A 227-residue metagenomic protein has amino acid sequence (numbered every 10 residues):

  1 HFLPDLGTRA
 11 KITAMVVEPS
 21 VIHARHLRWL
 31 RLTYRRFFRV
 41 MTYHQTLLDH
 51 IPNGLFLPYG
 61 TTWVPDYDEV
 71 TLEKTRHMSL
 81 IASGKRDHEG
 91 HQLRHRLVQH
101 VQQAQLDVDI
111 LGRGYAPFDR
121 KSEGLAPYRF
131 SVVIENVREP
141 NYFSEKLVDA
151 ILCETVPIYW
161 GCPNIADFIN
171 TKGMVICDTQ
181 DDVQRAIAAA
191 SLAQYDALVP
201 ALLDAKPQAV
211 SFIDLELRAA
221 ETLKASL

Functional and structural regions predicted by a protein language model:
H1-V16, R25-I110, G114, K121-S131 (+1 more regions): Pol beta-like nucleotidyltransferase catalytic core
S20-V21: Catalytic toxin/effector domains delivered as secreted proteins or via bacterial secretion systems
